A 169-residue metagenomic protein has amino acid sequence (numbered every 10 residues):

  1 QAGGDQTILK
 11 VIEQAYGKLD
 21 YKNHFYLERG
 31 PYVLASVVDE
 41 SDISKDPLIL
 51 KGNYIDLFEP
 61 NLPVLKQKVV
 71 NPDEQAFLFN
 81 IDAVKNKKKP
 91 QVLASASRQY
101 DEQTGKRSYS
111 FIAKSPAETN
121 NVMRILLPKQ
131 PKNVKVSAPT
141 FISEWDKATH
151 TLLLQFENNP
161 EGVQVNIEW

Functional and structural regions predicted by a protein language model:
Q1-T104, M123: A conserved amphipathic helix/loop scaffold that creates a polar/acidic microenvironment used either to coordinate
R29, G105, D146-A148, N159: Structural motif
A35, F111, V134: Hydrophobic, well-ordered secondary-structure elements that form the walls of internal hydrophobic environments
D39-D42, I49-K51, P116-T119, L126-K132 (+1 more regions): Short proline/glycine-enriched turn/loop motifs at strand-loop junctions of beta-rich domains
K51-Q67, K135-Q155: Solvent-exposed beta-strand/loop surfaces of large extracellular or lumenal domains
K66-K68, Y100, F111-A113, L152-E157: Beta-strand-rich interaction surfaces with strong enrichment in secreted/lumenal proteins
T104-N121: Proteolytic processing hotspots in large secreted/extracellular or virion-associated proteins and select intracellular
Q155-W169: Surface-exposed interaction regions enriched in Ser/Thr/Asp/Glu that occur as long low-complexity tracts or repetitive
